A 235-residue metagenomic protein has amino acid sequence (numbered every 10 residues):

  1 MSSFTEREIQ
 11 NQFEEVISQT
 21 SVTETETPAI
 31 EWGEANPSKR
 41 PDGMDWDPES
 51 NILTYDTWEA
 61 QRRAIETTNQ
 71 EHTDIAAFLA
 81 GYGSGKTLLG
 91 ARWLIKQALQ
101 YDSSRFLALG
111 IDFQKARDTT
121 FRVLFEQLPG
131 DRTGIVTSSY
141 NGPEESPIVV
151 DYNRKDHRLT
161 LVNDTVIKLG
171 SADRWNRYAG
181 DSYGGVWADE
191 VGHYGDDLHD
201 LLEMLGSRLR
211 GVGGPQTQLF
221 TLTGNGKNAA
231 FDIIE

Functional and structural regions predicted by a protein language model:
S2-E235: Phosphate/NTP-binding elements of NTP-utilizing enzymes
